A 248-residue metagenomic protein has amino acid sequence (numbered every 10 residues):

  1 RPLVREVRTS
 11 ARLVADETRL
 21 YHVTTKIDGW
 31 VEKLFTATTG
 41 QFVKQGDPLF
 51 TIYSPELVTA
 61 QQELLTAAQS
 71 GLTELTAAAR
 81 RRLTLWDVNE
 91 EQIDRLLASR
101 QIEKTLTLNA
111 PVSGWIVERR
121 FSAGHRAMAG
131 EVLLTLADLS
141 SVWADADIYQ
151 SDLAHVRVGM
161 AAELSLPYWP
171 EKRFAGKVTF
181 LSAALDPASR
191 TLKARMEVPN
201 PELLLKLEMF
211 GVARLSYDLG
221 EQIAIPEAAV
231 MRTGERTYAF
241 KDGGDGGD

Functional and structural regions predicted by a protein language model:
R1-L181, L185-K193, E197-P199, L203-K206 (+6 more regions): Periplasmic scaffold and linker elements that assemble and bridge Gram-negative envelope complexes
